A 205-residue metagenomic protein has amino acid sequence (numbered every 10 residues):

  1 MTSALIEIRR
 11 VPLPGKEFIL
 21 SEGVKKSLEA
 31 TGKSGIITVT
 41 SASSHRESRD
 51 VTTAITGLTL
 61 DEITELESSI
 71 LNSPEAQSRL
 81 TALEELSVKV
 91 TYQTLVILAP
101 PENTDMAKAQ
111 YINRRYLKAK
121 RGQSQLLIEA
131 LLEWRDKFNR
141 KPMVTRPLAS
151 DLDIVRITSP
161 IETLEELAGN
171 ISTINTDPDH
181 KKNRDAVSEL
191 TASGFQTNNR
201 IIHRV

Functional and structural regions predicted by a protein language model:
M1-V205: Short S/T/G/P-rich N-terminal loop/turn motif that feeds into the first structured element of a domain
